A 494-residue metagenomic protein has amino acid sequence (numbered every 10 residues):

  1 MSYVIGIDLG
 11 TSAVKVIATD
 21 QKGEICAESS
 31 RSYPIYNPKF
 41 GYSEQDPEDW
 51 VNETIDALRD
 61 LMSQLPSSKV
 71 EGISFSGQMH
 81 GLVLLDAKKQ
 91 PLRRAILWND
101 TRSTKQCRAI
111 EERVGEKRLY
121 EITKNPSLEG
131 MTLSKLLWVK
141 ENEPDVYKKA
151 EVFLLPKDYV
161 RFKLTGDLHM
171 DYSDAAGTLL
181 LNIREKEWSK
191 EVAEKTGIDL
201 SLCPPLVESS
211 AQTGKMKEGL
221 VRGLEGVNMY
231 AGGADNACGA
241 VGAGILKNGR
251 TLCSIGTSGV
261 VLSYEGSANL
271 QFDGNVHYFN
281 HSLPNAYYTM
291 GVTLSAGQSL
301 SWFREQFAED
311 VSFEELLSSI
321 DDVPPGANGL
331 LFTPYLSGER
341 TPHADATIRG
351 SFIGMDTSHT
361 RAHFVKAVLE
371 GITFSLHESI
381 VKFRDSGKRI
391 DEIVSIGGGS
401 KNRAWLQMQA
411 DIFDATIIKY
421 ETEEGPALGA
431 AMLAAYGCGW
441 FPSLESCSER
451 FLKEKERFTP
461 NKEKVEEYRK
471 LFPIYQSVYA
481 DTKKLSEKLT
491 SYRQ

Functional and structural regions predicted by a protein language model:
M1-R93, E121, K149, V221-A231 (+2 more regions): N-terminal glycine/serine-rich phosphate-binding loop of ATP-dependent small-molecule kinases, especially carbohydrate
I5-G6, T104, E111-K124, L128 (+5 more regions): Active-site core segments that coordinate phosphate-bearing ligands/cofactors across diverse enzyme families
G10-A13, K69-E71, S76-Q78, T132 (+5 more regions): Short, basic and Ser/Thr-rich N-terminal targeting/leader segments
G23, D46, I73, D100 (+3 more regions): Residue-level signal for inorganic ion chemistry
R59-W98, P126-T132, R161-N182, P205-E208 (+1 more regions): Short beta-strand-loop/turn "lid" adjacent to the catalytic site in phosphate-handling enzymes
E71, I198, R389: Conserved N-terminal phosphate-binding loop of PLP-dependent enzymes in the Aspartate aminotransferase
K190, G197-S209: A conserved helix-loop-beta module that forms one wall/lid of the active-site cleft in ATP-utilizing catalytic domains
